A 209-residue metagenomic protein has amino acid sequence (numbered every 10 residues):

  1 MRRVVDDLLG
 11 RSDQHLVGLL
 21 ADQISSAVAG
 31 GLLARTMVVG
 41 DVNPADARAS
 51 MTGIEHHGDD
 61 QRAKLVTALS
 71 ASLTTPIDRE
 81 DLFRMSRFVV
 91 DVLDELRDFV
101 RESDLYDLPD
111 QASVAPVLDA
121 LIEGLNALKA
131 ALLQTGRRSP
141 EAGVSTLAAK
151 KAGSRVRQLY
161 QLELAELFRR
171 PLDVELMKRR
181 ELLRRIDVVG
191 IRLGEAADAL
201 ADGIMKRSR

Functional and structural regions predicted by a protein language model:
M1-R209: Cytosolic, long alpha-helical scaffolding segments
